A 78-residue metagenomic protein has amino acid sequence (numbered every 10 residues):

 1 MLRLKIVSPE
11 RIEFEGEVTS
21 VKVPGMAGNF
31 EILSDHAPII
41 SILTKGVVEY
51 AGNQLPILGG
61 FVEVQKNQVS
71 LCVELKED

Functional and structural regions predicted by a protein language model:
L2-D78: Compact, glycine-rich, soluble single-domain proteins
